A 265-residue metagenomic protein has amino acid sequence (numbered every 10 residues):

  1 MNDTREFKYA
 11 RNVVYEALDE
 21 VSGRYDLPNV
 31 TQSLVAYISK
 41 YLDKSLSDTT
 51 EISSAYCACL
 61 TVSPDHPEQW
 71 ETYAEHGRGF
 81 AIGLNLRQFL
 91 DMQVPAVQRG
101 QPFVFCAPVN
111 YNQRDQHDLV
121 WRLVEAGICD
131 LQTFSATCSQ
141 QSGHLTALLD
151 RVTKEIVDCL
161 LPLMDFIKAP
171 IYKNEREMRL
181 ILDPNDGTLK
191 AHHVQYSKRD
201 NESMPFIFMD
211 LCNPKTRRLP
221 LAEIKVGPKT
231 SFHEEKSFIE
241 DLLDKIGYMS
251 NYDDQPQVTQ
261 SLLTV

Functional and structural regions predicted by a protein language model:
M1-V265: Partner-binding and oligomerization surfaces adjacent to conserved cores of proteins that assemble macromolecular
